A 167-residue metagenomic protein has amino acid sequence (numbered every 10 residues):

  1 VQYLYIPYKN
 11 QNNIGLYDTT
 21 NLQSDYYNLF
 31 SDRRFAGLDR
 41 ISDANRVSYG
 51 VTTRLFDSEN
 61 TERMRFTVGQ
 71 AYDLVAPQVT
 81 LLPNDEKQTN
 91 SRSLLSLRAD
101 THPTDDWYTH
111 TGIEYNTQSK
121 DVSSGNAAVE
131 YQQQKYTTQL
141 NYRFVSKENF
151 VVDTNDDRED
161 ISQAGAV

Functional and structural regions predicted by a protein language model:
V1-V167: Outer-membrane beta-barrel translocator/pore domains, especially the C-terminal barrels of Gram-negative outer-membrane
